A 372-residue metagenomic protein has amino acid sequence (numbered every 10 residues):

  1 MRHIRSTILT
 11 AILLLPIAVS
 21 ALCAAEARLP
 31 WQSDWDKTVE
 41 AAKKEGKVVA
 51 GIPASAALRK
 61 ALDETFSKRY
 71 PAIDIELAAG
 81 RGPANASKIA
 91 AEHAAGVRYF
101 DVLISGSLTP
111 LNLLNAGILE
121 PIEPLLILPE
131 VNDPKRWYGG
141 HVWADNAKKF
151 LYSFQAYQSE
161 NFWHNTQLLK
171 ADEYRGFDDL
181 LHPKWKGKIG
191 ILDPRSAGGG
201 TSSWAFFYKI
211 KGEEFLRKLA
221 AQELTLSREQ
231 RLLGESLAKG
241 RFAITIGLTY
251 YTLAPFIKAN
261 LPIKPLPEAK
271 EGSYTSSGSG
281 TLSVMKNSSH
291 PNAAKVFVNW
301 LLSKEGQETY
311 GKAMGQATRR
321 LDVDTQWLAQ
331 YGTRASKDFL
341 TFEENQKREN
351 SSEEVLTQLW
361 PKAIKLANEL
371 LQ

Functional and structural regions predicted by a protein language model:
L9-A21: Bacterial N-terminal signal peptides
A21-A27: Boundary at the C-terminal end of the N-terminal hydrophobic targeting segment
W31, F339-Q372: Conserved C-terminal helix/tail region of periplasmic/extracytoplasmic solute-binding proteins
Q32-K43, K47, I52-D74: Short, polar/charged alpha-helical segment
V49-E64, E76-A90, R98-G234, A238: Extracytoplasmic ligand-binding site segments that recognize negatively charged/polar headgroups
T109-N112, I244-K264: A ligand-binding cleft/hinge motif common to bilobed small-molecule-binding domains
L216-A220, T225-S227, N260-S288: Periplasmic-binding protein-like
G280-K347: Mature extracytoplasmic/periplasmic domains
